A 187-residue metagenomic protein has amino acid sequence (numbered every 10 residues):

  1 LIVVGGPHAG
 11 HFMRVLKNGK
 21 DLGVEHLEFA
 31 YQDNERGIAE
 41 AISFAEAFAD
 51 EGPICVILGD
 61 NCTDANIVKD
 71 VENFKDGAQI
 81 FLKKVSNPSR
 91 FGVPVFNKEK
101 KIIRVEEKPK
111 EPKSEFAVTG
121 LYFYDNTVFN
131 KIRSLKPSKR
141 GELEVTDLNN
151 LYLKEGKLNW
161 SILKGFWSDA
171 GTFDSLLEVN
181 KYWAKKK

Functional and structural regions predicted by a protein language model:
L1-L58, I67-K69, T172: Conserved N-terminal catalytic core of the sugar/cofactor nucleotidyltransferase
I2-V3, V56-I57, A78-F81, W160: Structural beta-sheet core signal
E51-P53, G77, G156-K157: Short coil/turn segments at beta-strand junctions that form active-site/ligand-binding loops
I57, C62-D64, Y124: Hydrophobic/aromatic residue at the end of a short beta strand that borders the catalytic acidic motif
A65-R90: Conserved donor-nucleotide/metal-binding helix-loop-beta segment in metal-dependent transferases, i.e., the alpha-helix
V71-E72, K101-K187: Catalytic-core segments of class I nucleotidyltransferases/pyrophosphorylases that form NMP-activated intermediates
P94-F96, W160: A structural signal for short hydrophobic beta-strand segments in well-ordered beta-sheet cores
